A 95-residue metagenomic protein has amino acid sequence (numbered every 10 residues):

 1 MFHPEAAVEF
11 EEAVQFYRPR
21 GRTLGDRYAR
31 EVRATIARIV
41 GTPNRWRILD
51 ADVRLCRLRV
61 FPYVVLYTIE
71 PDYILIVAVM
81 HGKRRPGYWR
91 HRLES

Functional and structural regions predicted by a protein language model:
M1-A29: Arg/Lys-rich, positively charged N-terminal/basic patches that mediate binding to nucleic acids
F10, V14, A29-I36, P43 (+1 more regions): Short amphipathic alpha-helical/adjacent loop interface patches that line ligand and macromolecule-binding sites
F10-E11, G25, V53, V64 (+2 more regions): Hydrophobic/basic alpha-helical segments enriched in Actinobacteria
Q15, G25-R30, D50, I74 (+1 more regions): Solvent-exposed interaction patches of small proteins and small membrane subunits
R22, A37, G41-R45, R84: Generic structural signal for secondary-structure transition and capping sites
A34, G41-I74: Basic/aromatic recognition patch in beta-strand/loop cores that engages polyanionic ligands
V64, T68-S95: Enriched for short, Lys/Arg-rich terminal
